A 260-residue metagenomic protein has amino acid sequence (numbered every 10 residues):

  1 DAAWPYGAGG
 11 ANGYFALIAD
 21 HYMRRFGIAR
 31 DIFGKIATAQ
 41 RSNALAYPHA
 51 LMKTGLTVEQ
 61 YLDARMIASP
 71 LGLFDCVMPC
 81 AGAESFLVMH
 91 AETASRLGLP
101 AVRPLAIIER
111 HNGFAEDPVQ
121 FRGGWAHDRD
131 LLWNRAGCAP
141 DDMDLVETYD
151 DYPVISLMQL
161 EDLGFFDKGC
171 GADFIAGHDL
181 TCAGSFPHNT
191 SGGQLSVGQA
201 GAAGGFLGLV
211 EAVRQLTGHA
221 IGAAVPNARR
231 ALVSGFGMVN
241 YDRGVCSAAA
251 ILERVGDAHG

Functional and structural regions predicted by a protein language model:
D1-F26: Flexible glycine-/small-residue-enriched beta->alpha junction loops that bind anionic phosphate/pyrophosphate groups
A19-C80, L87: Internal metal/ion-chelating core segments
Y22-G27, R129-D142: Phosphate/pyrophosphate-binding loops at sites that engage ATP/ADP/AMP, CoA/4′-phosphopantetheine, polyphosphate
D31-I32, A139-D144, K168: Short acidic capping loops at alpha-helix termini that bridge into adjacent secondary structure
K35, M66-H127, L131, G177-S191 (+4 more regions): Condensing-enzyme catalytic core mediating Claisen C-C bond formation in acyl metabolism
A37, R41-L51, H111-E116, Y152-S156 (+1 more regions): Acyl-CoA/ACP chain-elongation machinery
S85, G124, D128-A136, I155-L163 (+3 more regions): Stable alpha-helical structural segments in soluble proteins, enriched in small hydrophobic residues
T148-Q194: Active-site pocket-lining segment
